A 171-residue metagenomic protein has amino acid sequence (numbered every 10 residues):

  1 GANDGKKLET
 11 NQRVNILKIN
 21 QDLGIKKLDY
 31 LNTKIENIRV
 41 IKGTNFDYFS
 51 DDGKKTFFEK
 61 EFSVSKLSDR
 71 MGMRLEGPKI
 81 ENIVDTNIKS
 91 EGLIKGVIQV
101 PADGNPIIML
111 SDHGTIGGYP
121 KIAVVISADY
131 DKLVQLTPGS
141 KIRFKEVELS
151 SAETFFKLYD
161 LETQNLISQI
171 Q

Functional and structural regions predicted by a protein language model:
G1-Q171: Conserved "landmark" site that anchors the functional core of diverse proteins
